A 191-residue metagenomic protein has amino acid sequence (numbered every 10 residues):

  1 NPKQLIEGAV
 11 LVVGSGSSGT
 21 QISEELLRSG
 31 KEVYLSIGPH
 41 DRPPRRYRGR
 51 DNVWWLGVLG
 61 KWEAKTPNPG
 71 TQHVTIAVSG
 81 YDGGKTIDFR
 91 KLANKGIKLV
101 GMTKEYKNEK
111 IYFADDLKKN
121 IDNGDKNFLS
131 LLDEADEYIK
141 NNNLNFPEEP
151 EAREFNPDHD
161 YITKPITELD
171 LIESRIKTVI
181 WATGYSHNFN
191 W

Functional and structural regions predicted by a protein language model:
N1-W191: Flavin (primarily FAD) cofactor-binding/catalytic cores of flavoenzymes
